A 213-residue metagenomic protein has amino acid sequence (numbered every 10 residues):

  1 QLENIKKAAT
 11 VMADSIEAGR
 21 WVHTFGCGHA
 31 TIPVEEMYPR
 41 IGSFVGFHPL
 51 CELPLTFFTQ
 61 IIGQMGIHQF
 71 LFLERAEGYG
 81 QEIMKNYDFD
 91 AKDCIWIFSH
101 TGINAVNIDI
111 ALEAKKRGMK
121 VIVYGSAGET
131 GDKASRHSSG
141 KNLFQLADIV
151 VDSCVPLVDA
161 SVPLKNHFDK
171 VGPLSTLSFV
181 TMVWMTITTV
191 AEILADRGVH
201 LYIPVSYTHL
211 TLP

Functional and structural regions predicted by a protein language model:
Q1-L2, L73: Short acidic-aromatic active-site loops that bind/stabilize oxyanions
L2-S15: A short, well-structured juxtamembrane/interface segment
E17-A18, T24-T188: Glycine-rich phosphate-binding loops that contact phosphosugars or nucleotide phosphates
L177-Y207: A contiguous, mid-protein "functional segment" used to position or interact with cofactors/ions or partner subunits
T208-P213: Conserved small/polar residues in nucleotide/adenosyl-binding loops
